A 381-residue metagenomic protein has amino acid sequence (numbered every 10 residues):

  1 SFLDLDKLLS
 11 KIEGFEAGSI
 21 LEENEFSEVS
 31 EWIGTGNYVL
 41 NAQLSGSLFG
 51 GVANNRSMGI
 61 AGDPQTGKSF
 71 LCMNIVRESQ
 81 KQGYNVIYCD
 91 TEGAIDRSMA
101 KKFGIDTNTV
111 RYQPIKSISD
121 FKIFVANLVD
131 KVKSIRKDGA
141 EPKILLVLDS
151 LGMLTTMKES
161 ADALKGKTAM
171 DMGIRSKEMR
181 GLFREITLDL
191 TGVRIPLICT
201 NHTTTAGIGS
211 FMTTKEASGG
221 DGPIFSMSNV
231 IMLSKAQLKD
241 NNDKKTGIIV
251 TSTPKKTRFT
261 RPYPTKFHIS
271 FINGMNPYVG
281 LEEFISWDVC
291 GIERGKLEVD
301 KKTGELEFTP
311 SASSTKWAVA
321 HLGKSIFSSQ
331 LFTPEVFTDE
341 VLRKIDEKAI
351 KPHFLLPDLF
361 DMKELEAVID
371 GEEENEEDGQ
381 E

Functional and structural regions predicted by a protein language model:
S1-E23, I33, L238-E381: C-terminal regions of RecA-like/P-loop NTPase motor modules
F2-T109, V125-N127: The Walker A/P-loop phosphate-binding site
F49-A53, E78-Q82, F103-T107, D130-A140 (+2 more regions): Conserved catalytic network of the ASCE P-loop NTPase/AAA+ motor domain
S57-G59, N85, K143-V147, P196: Residue-level preference for the first positions of well-ordered beta-strands
I95, L154-T155, A206-G207: Catalytic P-loop NTPase motifs of RecA-like helicase/translocase cores
V110-K116: Short acidic-hydrophobic, aromatic-tinged amphipathic segments that line or gate anion-handling sites
K116-R194: Phosphate-binding/switch loop-helix module in NTP-utilizing enzymes
D171-D288: Phosphate-binding/switch region of NTP-binding enzymes
